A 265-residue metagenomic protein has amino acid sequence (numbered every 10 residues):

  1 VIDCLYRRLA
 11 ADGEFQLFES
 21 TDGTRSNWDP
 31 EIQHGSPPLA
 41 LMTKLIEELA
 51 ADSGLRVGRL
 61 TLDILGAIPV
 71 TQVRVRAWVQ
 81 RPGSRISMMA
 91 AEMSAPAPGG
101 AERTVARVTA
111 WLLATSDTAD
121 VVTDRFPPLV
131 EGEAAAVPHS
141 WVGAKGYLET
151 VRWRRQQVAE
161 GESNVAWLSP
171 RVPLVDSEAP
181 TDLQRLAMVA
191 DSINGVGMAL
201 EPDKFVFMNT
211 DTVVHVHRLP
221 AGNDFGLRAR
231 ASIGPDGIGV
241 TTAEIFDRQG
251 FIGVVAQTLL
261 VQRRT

Functional and structural regions predicted by a protein language model:
V1-T265: Terminal targeting signals and extreme-terminal segments of soluble enzymes
